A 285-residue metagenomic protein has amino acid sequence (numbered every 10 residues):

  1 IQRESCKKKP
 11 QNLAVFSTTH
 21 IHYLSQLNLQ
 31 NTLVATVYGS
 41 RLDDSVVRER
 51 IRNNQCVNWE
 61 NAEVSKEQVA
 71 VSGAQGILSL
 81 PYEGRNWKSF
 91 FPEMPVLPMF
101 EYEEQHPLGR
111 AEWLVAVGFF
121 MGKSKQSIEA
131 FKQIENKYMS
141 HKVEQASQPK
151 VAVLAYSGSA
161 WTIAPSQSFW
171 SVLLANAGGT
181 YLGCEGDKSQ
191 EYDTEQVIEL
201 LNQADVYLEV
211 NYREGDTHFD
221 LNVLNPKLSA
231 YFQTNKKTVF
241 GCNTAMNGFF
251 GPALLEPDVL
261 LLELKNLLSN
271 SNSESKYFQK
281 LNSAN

Functional and structural regions predicted by a protein language model:
I1-E83: A short, structured surface patch at a secondary-structure boundary
R3, K9-N12, Y23, N54-E60 (+6 more regions): Second-shell loop/turn segments in exported
N12-T18, H22-S25, S124-A177: Basic- and aromatic-lined ligand-binding clefts that recognize polyanionic substrates
L13, T19-H22, G39-L42, V64 (+7 more regions): Solvent-exposed loop/turn segments at secondary-structure junctions within structured extracellular/periplasmic domains
T18, S25-L29, V71-A74, G118-Q126 (+5 more regions): Sec-exported extracytoplasmic/periplasmic mature domains
H20, L29, T36-V47, R85-K88 (+2 more regions): Extracytoplasmic ligand-binding site segments that recognize negatively charged/polar headgroups
E104-K132, E209-N285: Structured C-terminal subdomain patch of bacterial secreted/periplasmic proteins
W170-Q190, L208-N211, V239-N243: His/Asp/Glu-enriched short active-site or ligand-binding loop at hydrolase and phosphoryl-transfer sites
